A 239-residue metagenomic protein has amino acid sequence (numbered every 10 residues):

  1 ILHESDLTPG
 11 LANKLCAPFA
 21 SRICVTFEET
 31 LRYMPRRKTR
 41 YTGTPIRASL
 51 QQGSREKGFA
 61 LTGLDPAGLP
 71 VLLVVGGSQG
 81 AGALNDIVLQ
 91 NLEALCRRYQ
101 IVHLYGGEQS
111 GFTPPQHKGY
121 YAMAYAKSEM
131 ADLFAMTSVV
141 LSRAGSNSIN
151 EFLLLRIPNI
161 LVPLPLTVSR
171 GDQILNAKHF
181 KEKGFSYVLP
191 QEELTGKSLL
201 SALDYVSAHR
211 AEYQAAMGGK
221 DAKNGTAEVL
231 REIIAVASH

Functional and structural regions predicted by a protein language model:
I1-E56, L64: Active-site-proximal region of nucleotide-activated glycan assembly enzymes, centered on histidine/acidic-rich loops
P18-F19, D132-M136, L154: Alpha-helix C-terminal capping/helix-to-coil transition sites in glycosyltransferase folds
R55-V140, I174-K178, L189-K197: Donor-nucleotide binding loops and adjacent catalytic segments primarily of GT-B fold Leloir glycosyltransferases
M123, A135-N150, I157-P158: Acidic donor-binding loop of glycosyltransferase active sites
S142, P158-R170: Short hydrophobic beta-strand element within catalytic cores of glycosyltransferases and related nucleotide-activated
K183-A211: C-terminal "capping" alpha-helix adjacent to the active site of nucleotide-linked donor transferases in cell-envelope
Y205, A222-H239: C-terminal alpha-helical cap of glycosyltransferases
A211-K223: A short, well-ordered alpha-helix in the C-terminal region of glycosyltransferases
